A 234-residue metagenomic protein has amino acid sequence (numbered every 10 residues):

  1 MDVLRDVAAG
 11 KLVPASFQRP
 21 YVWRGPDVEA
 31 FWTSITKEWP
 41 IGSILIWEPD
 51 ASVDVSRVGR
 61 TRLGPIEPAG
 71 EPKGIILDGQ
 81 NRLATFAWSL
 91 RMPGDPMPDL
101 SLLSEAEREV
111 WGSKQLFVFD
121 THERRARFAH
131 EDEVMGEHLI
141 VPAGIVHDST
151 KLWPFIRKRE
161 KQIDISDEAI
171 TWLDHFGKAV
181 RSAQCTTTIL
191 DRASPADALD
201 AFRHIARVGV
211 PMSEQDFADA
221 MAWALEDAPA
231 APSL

Functional and structural regions predicted by a protein language model:
M1-G25, E29-L234: Basic- and aromatic-enriched surface patches that contact anionic nucleotides/nucleic acids
